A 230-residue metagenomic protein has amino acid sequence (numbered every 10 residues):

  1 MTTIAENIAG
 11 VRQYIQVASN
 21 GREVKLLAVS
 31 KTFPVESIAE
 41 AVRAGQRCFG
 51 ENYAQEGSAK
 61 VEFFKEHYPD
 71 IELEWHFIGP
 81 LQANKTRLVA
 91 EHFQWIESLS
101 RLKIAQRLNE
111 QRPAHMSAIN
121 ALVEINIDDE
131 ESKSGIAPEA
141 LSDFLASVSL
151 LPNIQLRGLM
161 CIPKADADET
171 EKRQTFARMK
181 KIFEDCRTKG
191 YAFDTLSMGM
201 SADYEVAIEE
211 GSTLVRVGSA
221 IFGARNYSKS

Functional and structural regions predicted by a protein language model:
M1-A202, I208-E210: Conserved alpha/beta-domain cores
E205-E209, V217, I221-K229: Expand to "…catalyze enediolate/carbanion chemistry for C-C bond making/breaking, isomerization, decarboxylation
L214: Conserved, well-ordered active-site substructure
